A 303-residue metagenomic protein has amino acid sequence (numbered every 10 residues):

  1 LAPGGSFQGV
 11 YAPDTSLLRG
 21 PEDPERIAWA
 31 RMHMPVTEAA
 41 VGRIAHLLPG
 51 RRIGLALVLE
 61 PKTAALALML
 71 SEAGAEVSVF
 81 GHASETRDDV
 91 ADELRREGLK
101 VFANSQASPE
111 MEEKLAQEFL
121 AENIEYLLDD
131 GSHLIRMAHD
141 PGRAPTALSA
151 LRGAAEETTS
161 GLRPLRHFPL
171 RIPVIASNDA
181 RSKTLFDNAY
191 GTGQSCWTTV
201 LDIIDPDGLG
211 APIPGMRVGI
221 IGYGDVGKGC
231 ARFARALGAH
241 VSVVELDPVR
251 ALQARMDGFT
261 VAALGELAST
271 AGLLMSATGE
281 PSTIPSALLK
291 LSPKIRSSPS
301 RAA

Functional and structural regions predicted by a protein language model:
P3-L48, G81-T86, D92-M216: Glycine/serine-rich phosphate-binding loop and adjoining beta1-alpha1 elements at the start of nucleotide-handling
A39-A45, S71, I135-R136, A144-T146 (+2 more regions): Rossmann-fold NAD(P) dinucleotide-binding segment
P49-T63, L70, G193, W197-V200 (+2 more regions): Glycine-rich adenosine-cofactor-binding loop
A64-F80: Short secondary-structure subsegments characteristic of cysteine-rich extracellular domains
A67, A91, A116, C230-A231 (+2 more regions): Generic hydrophobic/aromatic pocket-lining and core-packing "Φ" positions
F80-V90, I221, R235-D257: NAD(P)-binding Rossmann-fold cofactor-contacting core
I124, M216, G238, A271 (+1 more regions): Short, well-ordered alpha-helix to beta-strand connector turns
A251, R255-A303: Rossmann-like adenosine-cofactor binding region
